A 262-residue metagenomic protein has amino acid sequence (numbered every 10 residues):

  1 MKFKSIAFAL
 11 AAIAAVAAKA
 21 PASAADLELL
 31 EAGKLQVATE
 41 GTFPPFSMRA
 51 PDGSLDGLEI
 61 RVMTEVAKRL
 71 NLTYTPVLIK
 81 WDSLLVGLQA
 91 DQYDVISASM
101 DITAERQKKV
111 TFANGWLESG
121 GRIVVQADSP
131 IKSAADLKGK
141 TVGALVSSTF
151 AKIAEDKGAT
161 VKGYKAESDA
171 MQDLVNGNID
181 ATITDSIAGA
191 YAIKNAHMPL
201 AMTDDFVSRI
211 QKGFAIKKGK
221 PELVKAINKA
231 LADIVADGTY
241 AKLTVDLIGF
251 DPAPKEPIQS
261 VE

Functional and structural regions predicted by a protein language model:
A24-S99: Extracytoplasmic small-molecule ligand-binding "clamshell" domains of the periplasmic binding protein/Venus flytrap
Q36, L72-T73, A90-A98, K140-T141 (+3 more regions): Alpha-to-beta junction loops
T39-F43, V77-D82, D91-T103, A127 (+4 more regions): Beta->alpha turn/N-cap motifs
I60, P76-V86, S129, V146-S148 (+2 more regions): Short helix-initiation/N-cap motifs at beta->coil->alpha
I60-R69, V146-T149, G213-P252: Extended ligand-binding regions for polar small-molecule ligands
S83-V86, A98-K108, D180-S208: A ligand-binding cleft/hinge motif common to bilobed small-molecule-binding domains
L117-V125, A190-A232, F250-E262: Periplasmic-binding protein-like
V125-V142: Flexible hinge/capping segments at coil-to-helix
